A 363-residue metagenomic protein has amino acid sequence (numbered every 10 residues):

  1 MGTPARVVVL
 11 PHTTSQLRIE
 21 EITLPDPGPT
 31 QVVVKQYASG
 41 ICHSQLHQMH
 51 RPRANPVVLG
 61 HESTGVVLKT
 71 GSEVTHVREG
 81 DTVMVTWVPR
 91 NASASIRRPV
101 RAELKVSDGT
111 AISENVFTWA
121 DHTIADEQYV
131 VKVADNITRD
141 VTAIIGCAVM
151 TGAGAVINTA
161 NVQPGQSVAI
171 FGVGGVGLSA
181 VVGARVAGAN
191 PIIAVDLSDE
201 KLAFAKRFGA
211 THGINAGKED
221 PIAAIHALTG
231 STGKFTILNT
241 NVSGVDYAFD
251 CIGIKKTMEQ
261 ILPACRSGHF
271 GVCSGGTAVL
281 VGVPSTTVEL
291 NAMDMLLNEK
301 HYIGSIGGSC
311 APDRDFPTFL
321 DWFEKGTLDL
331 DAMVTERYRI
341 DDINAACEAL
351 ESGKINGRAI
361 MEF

Functional and structural regions predicted by a protein language model:
M1-T3, F235-L238, E259-L262, S267-F270 (+2 more regions): C-terminal hydrophobic helical "lid"/dimerization subdomain of Rossmann-like NAD(P)H-dependent oxidoreductases
L24-S39, M49-S93, K132-I137: Glycine-rich beta-strand-centered segment in the early N-terminal region that forms part of a ligand/cofactor-binding
P29, H76-E79, T151, P164 (+1 more regions): Short, flexible surface segments
E62-T64, T82, H122, S167 (+2 more regions): Residue-level marker of beta-strand positions
V83, A134-E219, A223: Mid-domain Rossmann-like dinucleotide-binding core that forms the NAD(H)/NADP(H) cofactor-binding site
P89-F171: NAD(P)H dinucleotide-binding glycine-rich loop of Rossmann-like/cofactor-binding domains, especially the beta1-alpha1
A160-P164, V176, L197, A203-H301: Glycine-rich cofactor phosphate-binding loops and adjacent beta1-alpha1 units of small-molecule cofactor enzyme domains
